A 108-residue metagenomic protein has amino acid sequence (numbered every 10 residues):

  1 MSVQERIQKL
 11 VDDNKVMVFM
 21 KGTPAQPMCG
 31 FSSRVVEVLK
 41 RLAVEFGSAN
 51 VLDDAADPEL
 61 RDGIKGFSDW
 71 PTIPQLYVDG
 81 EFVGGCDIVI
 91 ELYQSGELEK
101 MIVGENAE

Functional and structural regions predicted by a protein language model:
M1-Q8: Flexible, polar/low-complexity N-terminal or interdomain linker segments that lie immediately upstream of folded
Q8-F46: Local sequence-structure signature of Cys/Sec-based thiol-disulfide redox active-site neighborhoods
F19, Q75-D79: Acidic beta-strand-to-loop metal/phosphate-binding motif
P27-M28, A56, G85: Secondary-structure boundary/capping motif
A43-L60: Thiol-based oxidoreductase modules, predominantly thioredoxin-like and allied folds used for disulfide exchange
I64-T72: Thiol/disulfide oxidoreductase modules built on the thioredoxin-like
V78-E108: Non-catalytic, surface beta->alpha helical segment in thiol-disulfide oxidoreductase systems
